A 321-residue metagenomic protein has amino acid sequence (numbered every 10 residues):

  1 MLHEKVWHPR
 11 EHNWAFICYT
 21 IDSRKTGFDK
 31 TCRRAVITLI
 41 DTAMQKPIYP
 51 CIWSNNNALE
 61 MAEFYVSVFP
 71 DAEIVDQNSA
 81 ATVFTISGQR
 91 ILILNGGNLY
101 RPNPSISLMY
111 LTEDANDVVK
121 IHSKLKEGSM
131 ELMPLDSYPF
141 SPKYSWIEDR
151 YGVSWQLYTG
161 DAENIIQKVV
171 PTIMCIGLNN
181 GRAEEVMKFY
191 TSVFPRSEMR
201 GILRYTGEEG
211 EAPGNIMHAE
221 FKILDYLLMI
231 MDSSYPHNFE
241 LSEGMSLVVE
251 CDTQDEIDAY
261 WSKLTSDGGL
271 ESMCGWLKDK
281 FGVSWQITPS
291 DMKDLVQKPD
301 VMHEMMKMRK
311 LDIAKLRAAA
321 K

Functional and structural regions predicted by a protein language model:
R10, R24, R33-R34: Basic polycationic patches enriched in arginine
G27, V36-E63, V68-V75, M130 (+4 more regions): N-terminal beta-strand motif that seeds the catalytic metal site of vicinal oxygen chelate
P50, Y65, F84, L125 (+7 more regions): Terminal peptide-recognition signature
S54, L59, V68, L108-E148 (+5 more regions): Vicinal oxygen chelate
A72-P102, W155-L157, R204-F239, W285-P289: Conserved short beta-strand elements that form part of the metal-binding/catalytic scaffold of enzyme active sites
